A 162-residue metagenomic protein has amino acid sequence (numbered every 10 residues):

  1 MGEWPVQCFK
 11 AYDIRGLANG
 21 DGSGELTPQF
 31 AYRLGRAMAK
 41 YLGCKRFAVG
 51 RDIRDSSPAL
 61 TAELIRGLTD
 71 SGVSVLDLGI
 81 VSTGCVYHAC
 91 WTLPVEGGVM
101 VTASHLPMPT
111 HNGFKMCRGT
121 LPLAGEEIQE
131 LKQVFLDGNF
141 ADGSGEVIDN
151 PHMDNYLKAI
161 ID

Functional and structural regions predicted by a protein language model:
M1-L64, D70-S71, E146-D162: An N-terminal, well-structured beta->alpha segment
A11-D21, Q29, V81-G84, A89 (+2 more regions): Surface-exposed loop/turn and secondary-structure junction residues enriched for glycine/proline
G20-G24, A59, C90, G98 (+4 more regions): Generic alpha-helix signal with a bias toward terminal, lower-confidence helices and secondary-structure junctions
A39, C44-L121: Ferredoxin-reductase
N112-D162: Gly/Ser/Thr-enriched, mixed-charge loops and adjacent short helices that form phosphate/oxyanion-binding elements
